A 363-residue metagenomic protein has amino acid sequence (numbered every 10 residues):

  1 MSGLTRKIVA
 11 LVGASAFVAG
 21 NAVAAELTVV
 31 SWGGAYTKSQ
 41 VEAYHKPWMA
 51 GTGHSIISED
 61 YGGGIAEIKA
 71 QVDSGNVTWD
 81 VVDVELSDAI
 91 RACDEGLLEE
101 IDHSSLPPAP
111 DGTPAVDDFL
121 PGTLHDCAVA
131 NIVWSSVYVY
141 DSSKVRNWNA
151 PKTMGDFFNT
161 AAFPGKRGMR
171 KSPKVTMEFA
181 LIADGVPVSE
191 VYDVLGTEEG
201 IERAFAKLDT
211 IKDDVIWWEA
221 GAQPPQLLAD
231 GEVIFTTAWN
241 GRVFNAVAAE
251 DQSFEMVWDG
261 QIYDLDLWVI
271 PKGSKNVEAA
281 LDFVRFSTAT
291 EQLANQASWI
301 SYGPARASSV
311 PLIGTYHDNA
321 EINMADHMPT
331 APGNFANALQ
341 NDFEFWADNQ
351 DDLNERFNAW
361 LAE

Functional and structural regions predicted by a protein language model:
V18-A24: Sec/Tat signal peptide C-region and signal peptidase I cleavage site
A25-R91: Early extracytoplasmic/lumenal segment of secretory-pathway proteins
G34-S39, V84-P225: Extracytoplasmic ligand-binding site segments that recognize negatively charged/polar headgroups
A89-R91, F235-Q252: A ligand-binding cleft/hinge motif common to bilobed small-molecule-binding domains
V139-K144, L181-A183, L265-V277, N295-W299: A bilobed periplasmic-binding-protein/Venus flytrap-type ligand-binding module shared by bacterial periplasmic
I201-T210, A249-K272: Periplasmic-binding protein-like
P271-A338: Mature extracytoplasmic/periplasmic domains
P332-E363: Conserved C-terminal helix/tail region of periplasmic/extracytoplasmic solute-binding proteins
